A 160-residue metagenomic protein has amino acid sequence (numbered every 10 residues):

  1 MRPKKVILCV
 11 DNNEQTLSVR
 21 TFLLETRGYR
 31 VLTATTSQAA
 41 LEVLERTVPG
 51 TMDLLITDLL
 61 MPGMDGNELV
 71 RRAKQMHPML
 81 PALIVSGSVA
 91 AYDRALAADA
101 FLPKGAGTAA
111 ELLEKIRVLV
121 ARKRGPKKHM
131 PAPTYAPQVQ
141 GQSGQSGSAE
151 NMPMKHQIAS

Functional and structural regions predicted by a protein language model:
P3-Q15, R20-L24, L55: Conserved acidic segment of CheY-like receiver
T33-L54: Acidic, metal-coordinating helix/loop segments flanking the phosphotransfer/catalytic sites of two-component signaling
D58: Active-site residues of response regulator receiver
M61: Receiver (REC) domain active-site loop signature in two-component systems and cognate sites in sensor histidine kinases
G105-V120, R124, K128-M130: C-terminal output helix
A121-S160: CheY-like receiver
